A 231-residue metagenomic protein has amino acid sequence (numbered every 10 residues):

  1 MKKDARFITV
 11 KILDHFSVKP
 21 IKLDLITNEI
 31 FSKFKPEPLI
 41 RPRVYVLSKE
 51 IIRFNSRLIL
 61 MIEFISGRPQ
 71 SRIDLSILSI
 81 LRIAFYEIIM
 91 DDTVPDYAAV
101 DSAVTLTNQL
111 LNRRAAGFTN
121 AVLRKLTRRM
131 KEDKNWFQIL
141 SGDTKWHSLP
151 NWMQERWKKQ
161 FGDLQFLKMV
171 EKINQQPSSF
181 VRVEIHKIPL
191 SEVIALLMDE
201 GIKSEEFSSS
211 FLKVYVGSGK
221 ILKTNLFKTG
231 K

Functional and structural regions predicted by a protein language model:
M1-N225: Class I Rossmann-like S-adenosyl-L-methionine
K228-K231: Conserved SAM-binding loop and adjacent beta-strand
